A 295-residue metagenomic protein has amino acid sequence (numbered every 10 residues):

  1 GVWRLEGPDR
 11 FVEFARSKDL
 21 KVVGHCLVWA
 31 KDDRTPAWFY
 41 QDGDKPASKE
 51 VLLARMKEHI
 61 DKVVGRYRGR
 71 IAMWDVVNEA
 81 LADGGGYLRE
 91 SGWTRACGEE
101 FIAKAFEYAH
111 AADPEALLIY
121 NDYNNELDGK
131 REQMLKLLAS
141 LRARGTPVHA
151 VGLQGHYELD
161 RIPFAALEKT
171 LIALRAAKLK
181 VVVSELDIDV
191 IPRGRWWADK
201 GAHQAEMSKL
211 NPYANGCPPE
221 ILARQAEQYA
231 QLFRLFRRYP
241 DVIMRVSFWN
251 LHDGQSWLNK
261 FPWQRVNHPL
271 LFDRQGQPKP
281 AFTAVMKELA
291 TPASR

Functional and structural regions predicted by a protein language model:
G1-L5, F106-Y120, M134-F164: Long, low-complexity, intrinsically disordered polar/charged segments
R4-E6, D33, R66, A80-E99 (+4 more regions): Aromatic-rich peripheral "rim/lid" segments of glycoside hydrolase catalytic domains that contact and position glycan
G7-N125, P192-R193: Substrate-binding cleft and catalytic face of glycoside hydrolase catalytic domains, especially the flexible beta-alpha
K21-V23, I71-D75, E115-I119, P147-G152 (+2 more regions): Structural preference for beta-strand elements that scaffold enzyme active sites
L27-W29, V76-E79, Y123-E126, L153-E158 (+2 more regions): Active-site beta-loop-alpha junctions enriched in small/polar residues
A37-L53, K57, D128-R144, N259-L270: Short, electropositive alpha-helical surface patch
G86-R89, L127-R144, P163-L171: Distinct, well-ordered alpha-helical segments
